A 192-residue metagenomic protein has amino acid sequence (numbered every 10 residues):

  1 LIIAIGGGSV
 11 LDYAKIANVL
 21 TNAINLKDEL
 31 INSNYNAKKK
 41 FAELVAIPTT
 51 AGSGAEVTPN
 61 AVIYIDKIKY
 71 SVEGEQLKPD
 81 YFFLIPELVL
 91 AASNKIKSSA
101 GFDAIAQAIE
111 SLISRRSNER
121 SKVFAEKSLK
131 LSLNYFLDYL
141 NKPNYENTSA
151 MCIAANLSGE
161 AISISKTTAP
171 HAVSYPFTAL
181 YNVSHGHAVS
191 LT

Functional and structural regions predicted by a protein language model:
L1-P86: Glycine/threonine-rich beta-strand-loop-alpha-helix active-site module that forms ligand/phosphate-binding
I2-A4, P48-T50, A155, P170 (+1 more regions): Short glycine- and Lys/Arg-enriched binding-loop motifs that mark or flank ligand-binding interfaces
G7-S9, S53-A55, F102, E160 (+1 more regions): Gly/Ser/Thr-rich helix-start
I16, N156-E160, Y175: Contiguous, well-ordered alpha-helical segments that form the cores/surfaces of helical PPI scaffolds
N60-S165: Carboxylate- and glycine-rich phosphate/diphosphate-binding segment that chelates Mg2+/Mn2+
S165-T192: C-terminal catalytic subdomain
